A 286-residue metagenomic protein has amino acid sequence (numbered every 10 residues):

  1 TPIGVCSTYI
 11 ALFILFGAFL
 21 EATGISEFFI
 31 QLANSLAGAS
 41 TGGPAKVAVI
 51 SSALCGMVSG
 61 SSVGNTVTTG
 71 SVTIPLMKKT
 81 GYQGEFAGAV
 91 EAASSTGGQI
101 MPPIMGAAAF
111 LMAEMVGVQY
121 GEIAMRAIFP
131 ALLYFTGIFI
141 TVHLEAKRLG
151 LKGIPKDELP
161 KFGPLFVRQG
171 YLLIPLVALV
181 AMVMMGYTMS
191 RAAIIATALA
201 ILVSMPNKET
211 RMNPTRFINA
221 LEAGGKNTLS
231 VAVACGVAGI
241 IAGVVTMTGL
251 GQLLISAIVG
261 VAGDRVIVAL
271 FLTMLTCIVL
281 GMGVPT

Functional and structural regions predicted by a protein language model:
T1-E27, S190, I194, R216-Q252 (+1 more regions): Core transmembrane alpha-helical segments of multi-pass membrane transporters/permeases
T1-T8, S35-A48, T80-F86, V167-L173 (+2 more regions): Membrane-interfacial loop-to-helix junctions in multi-pass transporters
Y9-F19, S52-G56, E114, P130-V142 (+4 more regions): Hydrophobic core segments of alpha-helical transmembrane domains in multi-pass membrane transport and ion-translocation
I30-G98, I104-A109, G117, T286: Hydrophobic transmembrane alpha-helices that form the pore/transport pathway of multi-pass ion and small-solute
T66, K79, F86, Q99-M112 (+1 more regions): Transmembrane-helix bundle segments that line or gate the permeation/cavity pathway in multi-pass membrane proteins
A113-F129: Helix-coil boundary and interhelical linker segments in multi-pass alpha-helical membrane proteins
Q119, V245-V261: Membrane-interface helix termini and inter-helical loops of multi-pass transporters
M125-N227: Long, contiguous bundles of hydrophobic transmembrane helices that form the permeation core of multi-pass
